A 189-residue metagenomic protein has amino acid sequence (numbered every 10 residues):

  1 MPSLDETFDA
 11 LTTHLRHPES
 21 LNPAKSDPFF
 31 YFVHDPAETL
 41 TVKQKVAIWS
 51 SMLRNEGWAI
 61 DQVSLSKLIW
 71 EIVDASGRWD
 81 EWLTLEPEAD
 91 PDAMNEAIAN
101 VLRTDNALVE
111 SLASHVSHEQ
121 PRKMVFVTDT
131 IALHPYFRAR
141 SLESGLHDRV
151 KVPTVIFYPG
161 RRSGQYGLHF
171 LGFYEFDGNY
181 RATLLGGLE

Functional and structural regions predicted by a protein language model:
M1-L53, W58: Glycine-rich P-loop/Walker A and Walker A-like loops and their local beta1-loop-alpha1 context in P-loop NTPases
R16-E19, A107-H118: Short, charged beta->alpha transition segments
D27-Y31, M124, P153-V155: Residue-level preference for the first positions of well-ordered beta-strands
P36-T41, L68-I69, I98-D105, I131-P135 (+1 more regions): Short acidic, S/G/P-rich loop/turn micro-motifs used as interaction or catalytic elements
I48-Q62, G145-V155: Structural alpha-beta junctions
D61-A107, S111: Long, charge-dense
Q120-Y136: Conserved P-loop NTPase "ATPase switch" module shared by AAA+ and STAND
R138-E189: Glycine-rich, aromatic-bearing surface loops/beta-hairpins
